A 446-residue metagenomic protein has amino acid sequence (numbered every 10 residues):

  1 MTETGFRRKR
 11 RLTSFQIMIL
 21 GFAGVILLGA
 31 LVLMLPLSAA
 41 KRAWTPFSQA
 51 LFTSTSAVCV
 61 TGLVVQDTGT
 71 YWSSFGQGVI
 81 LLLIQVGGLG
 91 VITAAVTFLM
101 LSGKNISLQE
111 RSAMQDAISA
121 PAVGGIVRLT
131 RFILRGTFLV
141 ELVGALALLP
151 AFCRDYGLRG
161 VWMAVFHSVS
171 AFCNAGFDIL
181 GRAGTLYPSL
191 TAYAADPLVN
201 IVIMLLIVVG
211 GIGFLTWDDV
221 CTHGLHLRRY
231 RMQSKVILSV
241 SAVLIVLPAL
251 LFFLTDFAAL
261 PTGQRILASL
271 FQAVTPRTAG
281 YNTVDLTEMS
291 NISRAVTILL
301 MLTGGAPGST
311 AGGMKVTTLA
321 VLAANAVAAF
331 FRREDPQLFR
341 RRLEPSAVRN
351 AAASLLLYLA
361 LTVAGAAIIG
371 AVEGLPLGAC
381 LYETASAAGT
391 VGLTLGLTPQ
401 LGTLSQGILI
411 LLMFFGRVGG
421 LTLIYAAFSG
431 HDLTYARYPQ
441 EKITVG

Functional and structural regions predicted by a protein language model:
M1-G446: Membrane-proximal intracellular helices of multi-pass ion channels
